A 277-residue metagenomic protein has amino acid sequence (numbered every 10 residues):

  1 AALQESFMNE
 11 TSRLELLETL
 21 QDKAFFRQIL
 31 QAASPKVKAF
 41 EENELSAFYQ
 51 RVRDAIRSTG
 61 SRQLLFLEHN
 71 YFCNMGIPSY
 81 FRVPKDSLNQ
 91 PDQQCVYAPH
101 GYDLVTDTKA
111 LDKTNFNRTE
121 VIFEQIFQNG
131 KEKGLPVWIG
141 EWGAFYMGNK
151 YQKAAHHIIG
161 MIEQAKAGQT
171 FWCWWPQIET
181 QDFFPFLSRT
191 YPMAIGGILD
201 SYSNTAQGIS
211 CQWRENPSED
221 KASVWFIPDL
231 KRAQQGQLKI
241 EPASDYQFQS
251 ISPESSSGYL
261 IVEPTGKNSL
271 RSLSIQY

Functional and structural regions predicted by a protein language model:
A1-A155, I159, E163-Q164: Extracellular glycoside hydrolase catalytic/binding regions
D86-D92, V96-Y102, T108-K109, K113-R118 (+2 more regions): Aromatic-rich peripheral "rim/lid" segments of glycoside hydrolase catalytic domains that contact and position glycan
